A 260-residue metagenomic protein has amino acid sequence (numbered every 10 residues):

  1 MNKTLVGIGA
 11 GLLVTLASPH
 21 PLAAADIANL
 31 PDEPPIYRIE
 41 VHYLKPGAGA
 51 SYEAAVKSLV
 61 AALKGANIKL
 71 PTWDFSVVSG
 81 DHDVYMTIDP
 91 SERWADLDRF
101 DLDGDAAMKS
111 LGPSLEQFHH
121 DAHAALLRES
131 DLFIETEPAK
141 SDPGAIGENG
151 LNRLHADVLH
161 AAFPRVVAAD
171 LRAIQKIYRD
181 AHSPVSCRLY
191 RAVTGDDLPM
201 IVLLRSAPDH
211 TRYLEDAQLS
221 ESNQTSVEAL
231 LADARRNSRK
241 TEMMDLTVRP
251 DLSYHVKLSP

Functional and structural regions predicted by a protein language model:
M1-G9: Bacterial N-terminal signal peptides that target proteins for export
V14-L22: C-terminal segment of classical bacterial N-terminal signal peptides
A23-P260: Short S/T/G/P-rich N-terminal loop/turn motif that feeds into the first structured element of a domain
